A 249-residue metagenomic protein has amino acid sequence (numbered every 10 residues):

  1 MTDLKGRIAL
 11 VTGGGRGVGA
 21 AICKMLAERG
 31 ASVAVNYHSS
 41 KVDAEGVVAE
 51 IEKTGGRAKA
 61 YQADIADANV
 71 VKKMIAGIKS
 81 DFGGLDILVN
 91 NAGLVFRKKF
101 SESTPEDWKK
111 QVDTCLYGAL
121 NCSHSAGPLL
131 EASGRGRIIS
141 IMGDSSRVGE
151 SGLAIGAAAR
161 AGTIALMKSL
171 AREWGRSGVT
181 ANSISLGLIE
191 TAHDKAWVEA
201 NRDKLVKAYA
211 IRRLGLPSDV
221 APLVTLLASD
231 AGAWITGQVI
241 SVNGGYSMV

Functional and structural regions predicted by a protein language model:
I8, G15-R16: Conserved glycine-rich cofactor-binding loop
E45, R172, R176, S183-Y209 (+1 more regions): A glycine/serine/threonine-rich, flexible loop-to-helix segment that serves as the NAD(P) cofactor-binding "lid"
R97, I139-G162, M167-R176, L188-I189: Catalytic loop of short-chain dehydrogenase/reductase
K99-V112, D194, L205: Substrate-binding pocket helix/loop in short-chain dehydrogenase/reductase
P128, R172-E173, A233: Alpha-helical segment proximal to the catalytic Tyr-Lys
R135, G175, T180, I235-G237: Short, small/polar-rich loop/turn modules that mediate ligand/substrate recognition or access, typified
V148, A208, T225, T236-V249: Short C-terminal tail/terminal secondary-structure segment of NAD(P)H-dependent dehydrogenase/reductase domains
